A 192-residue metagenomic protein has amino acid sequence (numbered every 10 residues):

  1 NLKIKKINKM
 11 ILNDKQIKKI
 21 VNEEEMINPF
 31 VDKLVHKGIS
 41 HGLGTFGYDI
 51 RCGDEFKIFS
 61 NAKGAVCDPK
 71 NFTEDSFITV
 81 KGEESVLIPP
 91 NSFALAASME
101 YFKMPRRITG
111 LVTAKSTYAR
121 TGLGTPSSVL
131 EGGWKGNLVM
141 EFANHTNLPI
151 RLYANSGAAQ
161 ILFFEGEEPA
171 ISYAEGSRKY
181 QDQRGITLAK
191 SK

Functional and structural regions predicted by a protein language model:
K5-K192: Non-catalytic terminal segments and appended small domains
